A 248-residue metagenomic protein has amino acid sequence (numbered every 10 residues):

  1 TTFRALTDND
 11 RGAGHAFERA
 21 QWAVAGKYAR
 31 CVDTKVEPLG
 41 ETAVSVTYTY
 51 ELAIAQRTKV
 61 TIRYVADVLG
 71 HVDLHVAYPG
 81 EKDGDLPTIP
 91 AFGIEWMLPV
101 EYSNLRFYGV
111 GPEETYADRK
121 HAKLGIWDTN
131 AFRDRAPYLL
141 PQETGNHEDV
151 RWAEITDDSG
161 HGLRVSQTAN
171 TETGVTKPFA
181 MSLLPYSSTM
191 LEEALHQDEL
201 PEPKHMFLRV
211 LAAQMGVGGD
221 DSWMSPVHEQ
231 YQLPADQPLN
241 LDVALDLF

Functional and structural regions predicted by a protein language model:
T1-F248: Beta-strand/loop-rich accessory regions of lumenal/periplasmic or secreted enzymes, predominantly carbohydrate-active
